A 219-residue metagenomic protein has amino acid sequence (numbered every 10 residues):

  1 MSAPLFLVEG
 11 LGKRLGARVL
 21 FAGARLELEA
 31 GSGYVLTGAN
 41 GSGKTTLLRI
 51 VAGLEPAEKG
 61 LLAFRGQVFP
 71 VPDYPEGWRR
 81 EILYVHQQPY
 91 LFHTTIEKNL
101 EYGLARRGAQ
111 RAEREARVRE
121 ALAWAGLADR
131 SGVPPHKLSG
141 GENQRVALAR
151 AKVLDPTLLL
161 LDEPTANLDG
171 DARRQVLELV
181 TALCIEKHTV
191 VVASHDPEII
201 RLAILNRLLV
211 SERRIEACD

Functional and structural regions predicted by a protein language model:
T37-A39: The feature captures the beta-strand-to-loop junction immediately N-terminal to the Walker
A52: Helix-to-loop junction immediately C-terminal to a conserved catalytic motif
V68-L83: ABC ATPase NBD coupling module
A112-R130: Conserved ABC ATPase "signature" region
P134-L138, E142: Conserved ABC ATPase signature
L159-D162: Catalytic Walker B motif of ABC-type/P-loop ATPase nucleotide-binding domains
D169: ABC-family nucleotide-binding domains
